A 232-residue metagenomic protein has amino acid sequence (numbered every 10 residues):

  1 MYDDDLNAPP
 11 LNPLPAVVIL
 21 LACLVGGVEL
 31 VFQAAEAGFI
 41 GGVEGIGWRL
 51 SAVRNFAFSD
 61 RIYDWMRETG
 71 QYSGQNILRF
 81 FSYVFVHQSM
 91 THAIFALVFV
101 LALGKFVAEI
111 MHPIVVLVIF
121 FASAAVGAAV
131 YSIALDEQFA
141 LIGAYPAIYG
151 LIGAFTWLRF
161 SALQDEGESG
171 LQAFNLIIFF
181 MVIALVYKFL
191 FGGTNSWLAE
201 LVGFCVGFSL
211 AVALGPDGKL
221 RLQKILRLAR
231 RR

Functional and structural regions predicted by a protein language model:
M1-R232: A detector for small-residue-rich transmembrane helices and their helix-helix packing motifs
